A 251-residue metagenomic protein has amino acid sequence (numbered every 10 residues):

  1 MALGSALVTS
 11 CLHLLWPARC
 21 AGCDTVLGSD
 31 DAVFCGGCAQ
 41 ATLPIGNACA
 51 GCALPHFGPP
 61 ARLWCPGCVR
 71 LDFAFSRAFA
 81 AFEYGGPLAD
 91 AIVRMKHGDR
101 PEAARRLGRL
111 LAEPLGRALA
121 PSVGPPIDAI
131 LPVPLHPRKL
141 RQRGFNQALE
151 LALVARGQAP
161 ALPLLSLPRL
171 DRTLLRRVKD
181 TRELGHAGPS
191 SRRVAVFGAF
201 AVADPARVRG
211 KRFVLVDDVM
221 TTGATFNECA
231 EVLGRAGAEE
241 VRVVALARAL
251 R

Functional and structural regions predicted by a protein language model:
M1-R251: Glycine-rich phosphate/pyrophosphate-handling loop used in enzymes and phosphotransfer proteins
